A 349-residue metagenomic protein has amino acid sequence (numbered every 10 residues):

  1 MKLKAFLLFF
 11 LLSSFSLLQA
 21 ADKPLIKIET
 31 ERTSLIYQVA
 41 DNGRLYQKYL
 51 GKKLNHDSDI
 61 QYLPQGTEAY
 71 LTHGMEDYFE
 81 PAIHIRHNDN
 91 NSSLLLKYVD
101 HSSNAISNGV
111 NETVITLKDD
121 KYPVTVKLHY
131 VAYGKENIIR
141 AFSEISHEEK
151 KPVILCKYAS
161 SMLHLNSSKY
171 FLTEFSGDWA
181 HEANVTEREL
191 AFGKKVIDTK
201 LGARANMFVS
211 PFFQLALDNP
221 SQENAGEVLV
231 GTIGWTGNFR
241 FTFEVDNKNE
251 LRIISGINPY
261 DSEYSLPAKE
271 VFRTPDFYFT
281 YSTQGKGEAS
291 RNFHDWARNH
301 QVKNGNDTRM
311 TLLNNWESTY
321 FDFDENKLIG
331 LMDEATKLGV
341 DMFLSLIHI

Functional and structural regions predicted by a protein language model:
M1-K23: Bacterial Sec-dependent N-terminal signal peptides
A21-L25, E250-P267: Short acidic, Pro/Gly- and aromatic-enriched capping/linker segments at domain boundaries
D22-I36, L45-E244, Y260: Polysaccharide-binding surfaces and accessory modules of carbohydrate-active proteins
R32, N91-L96, Y264-T283: Short Pro-Gly-centered flexible turn/kink motifs
E68, L155-A159, Y264, S282-S290: OB-fold single-stranded nucleic acid-binding module
W235-F239, V245, Y278-K303: Acidic/glycine-rich phosphate/pyrophosphate-binding loops and surrounding catalytic core that coordinate Mg2+
N292-M342: An acidic-aromatic substrate-binding cleft motif
H348-I349: Conserved small/polar residues in nucleotide/adenosyl-binding loops
